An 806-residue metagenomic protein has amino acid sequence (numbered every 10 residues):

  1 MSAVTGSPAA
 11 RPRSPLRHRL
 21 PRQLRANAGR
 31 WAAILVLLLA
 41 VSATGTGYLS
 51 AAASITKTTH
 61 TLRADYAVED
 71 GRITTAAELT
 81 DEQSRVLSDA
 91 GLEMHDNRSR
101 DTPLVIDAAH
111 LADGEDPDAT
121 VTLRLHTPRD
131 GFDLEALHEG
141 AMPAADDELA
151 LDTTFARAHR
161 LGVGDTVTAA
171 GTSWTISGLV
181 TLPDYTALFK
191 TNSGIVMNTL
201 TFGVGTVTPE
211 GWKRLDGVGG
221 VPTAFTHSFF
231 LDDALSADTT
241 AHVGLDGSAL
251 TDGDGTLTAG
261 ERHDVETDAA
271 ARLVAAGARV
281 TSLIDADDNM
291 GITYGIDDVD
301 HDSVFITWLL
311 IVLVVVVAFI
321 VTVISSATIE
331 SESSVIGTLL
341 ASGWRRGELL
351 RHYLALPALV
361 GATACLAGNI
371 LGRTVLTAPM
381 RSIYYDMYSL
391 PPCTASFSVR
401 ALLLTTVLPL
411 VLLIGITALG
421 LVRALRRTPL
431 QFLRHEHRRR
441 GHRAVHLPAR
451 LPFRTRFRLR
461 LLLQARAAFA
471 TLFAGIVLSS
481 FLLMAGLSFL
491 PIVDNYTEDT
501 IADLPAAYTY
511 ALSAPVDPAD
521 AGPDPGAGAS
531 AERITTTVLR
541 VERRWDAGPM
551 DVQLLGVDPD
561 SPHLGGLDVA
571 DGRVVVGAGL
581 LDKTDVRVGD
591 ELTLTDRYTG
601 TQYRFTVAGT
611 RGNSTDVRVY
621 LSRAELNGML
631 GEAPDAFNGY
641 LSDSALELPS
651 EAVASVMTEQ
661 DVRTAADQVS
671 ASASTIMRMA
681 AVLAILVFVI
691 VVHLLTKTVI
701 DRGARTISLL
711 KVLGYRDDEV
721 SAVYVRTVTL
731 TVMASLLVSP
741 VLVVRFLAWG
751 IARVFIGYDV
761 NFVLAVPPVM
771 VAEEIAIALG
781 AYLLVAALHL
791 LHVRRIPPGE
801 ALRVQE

Functional and structural regions predicted by a protein language model:
M1-A43, R345, L354, A358 (+6 more regions): N-terminal Sec/SRP start-transfer signal
M1-V317, A327-E330, R346-G347, R381-D386 (+3 more regions): Membrane transport/envelope proteins' first extracytoplasmic loop
N27-I55, D298-G337, A355-G372, L403-G415 (+5 more regions): Hydrophobic alpha-helical transmembrane segments of multi-pass inner-membrane transport and secretion
R72-T74, F453-K583, R587-D596, S672: Juxtamembrane segments of multi-pass membrane proteins
G162, R345-R346, T428, R587 (+2 more regions): Short coil/turn motifs that cap or connect alpha-helices
G291, I296-H301, S333-E436: Hydrophobic alpha-helical segments
G343, L349, G714, E719-V720: Glycine/proline-centered hinge or cleavage motifs at structural transition points of membrane proteins
L366-L403, L736-G780, A786-E800: Short helix-loop junctions at transmembrane helix boundaries
